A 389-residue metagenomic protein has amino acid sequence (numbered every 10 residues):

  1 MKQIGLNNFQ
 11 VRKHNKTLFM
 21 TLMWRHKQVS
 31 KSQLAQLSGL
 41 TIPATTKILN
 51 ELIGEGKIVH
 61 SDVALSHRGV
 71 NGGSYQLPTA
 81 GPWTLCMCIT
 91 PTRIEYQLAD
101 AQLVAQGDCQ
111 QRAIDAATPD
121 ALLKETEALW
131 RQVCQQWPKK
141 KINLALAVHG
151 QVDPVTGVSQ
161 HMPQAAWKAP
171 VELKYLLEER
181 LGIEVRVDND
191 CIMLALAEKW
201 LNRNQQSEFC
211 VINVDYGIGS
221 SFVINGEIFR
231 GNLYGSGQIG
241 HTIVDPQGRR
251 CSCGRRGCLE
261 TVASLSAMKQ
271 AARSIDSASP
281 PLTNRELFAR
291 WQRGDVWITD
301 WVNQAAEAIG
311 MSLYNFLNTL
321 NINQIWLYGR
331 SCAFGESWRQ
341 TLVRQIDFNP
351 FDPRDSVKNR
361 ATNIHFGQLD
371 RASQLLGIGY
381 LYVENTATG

Functional and structural regions predicted by a protein language model:
M1-V63, H67-Q110, I114-K140, L259-G389: ATP-binding/phosphotransfer module of carbohydrate and carboxylate kinases, centering on a glycine-rich
D100, P154, V223: Short, acidic, Ser/Thr-enriched surface-loop or helix-capping motifs
V104-A105, V158, E227: Residue-level signal for well-ordered, solvent-exposed loop/turn and beta-edge residues enriched in charged/polar side
D108, T118-P119, K168-A169, L176-Q292: Glycine/GP-enriched mid-protein hinge/lid loop-to-helix segment characteristic of carbohydrate kinases
D108-E208, E336-F351: Glycine-rich phosphate-binding loop and adjoining helix at the ATP-binding site of ATP-dependent phosphoryl-transfer
H149-V152, D215-G217, S331-C332: Short glycine-rich anion-binding loops that position phosphate/pyrophosphate groups of nucleotides and phosphorylated
